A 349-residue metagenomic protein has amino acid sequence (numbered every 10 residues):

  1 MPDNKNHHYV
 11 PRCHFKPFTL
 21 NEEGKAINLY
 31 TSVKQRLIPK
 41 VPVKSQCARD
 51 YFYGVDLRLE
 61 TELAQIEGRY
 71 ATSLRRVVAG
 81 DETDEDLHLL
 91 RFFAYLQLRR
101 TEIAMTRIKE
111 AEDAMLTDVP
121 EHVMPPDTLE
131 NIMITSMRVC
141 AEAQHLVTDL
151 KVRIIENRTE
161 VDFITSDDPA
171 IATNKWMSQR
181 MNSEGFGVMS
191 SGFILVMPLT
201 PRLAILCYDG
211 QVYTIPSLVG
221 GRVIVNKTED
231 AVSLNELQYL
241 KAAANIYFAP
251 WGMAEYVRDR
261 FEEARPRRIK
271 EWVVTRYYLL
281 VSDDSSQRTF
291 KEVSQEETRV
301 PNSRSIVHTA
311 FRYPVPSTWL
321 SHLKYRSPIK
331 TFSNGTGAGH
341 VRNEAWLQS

Functional and structural regions predicted by a protein language model:
M1-N6, V10-S349: Alpha-helical structural context detector biased toward long hydrophobic helices
